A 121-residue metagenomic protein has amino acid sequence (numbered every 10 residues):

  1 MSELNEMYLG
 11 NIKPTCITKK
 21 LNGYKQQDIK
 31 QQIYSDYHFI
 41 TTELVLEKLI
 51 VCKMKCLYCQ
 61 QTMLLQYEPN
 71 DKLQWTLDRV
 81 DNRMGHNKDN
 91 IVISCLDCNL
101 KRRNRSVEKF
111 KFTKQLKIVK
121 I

Functional and structural regions predicted by a protein language model:
M1-Y24: N-terminal alpha-helical interaction blocks
L4-I12, T42-L49, Q61: Short charge-dense sequence patches
C16-K55: Short, charged surface segments at domain edges that flank catalytic/cofactor-binding sites
C56-Q60, C95: Short cysteine-rich clusters marking metal-coordination/redox-active sites
Q61-I91: Histidine-centered nuclease catalytic patch
V80-V92, L100-I121: Polybasic, low-complexity binding patches
